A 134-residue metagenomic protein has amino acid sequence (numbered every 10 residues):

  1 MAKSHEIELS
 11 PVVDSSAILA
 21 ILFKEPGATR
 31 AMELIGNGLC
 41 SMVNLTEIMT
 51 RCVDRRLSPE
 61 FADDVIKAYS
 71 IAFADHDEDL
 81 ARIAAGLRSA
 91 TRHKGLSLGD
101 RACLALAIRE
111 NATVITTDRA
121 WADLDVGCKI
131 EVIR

Functional and structural regions predicted by a protein language model:
M1-C40, C52-D64, R134: Short, well-structured N-terminal submotif of metal-dependent ribonuclease cores
M1-E8, L104, I108-R134: Acidic, PIN/NYN-like endoribonuclease modules and their adjacent C-terminal/linker elements
A2-K3, A74-T113: Active-site neighborhoods of divalent-metal-dependent phosphate/nucleic-acid chemistry enzymes
E8-L9, I35-G38, S70-A72, I108-T113: Short active-site oxyanion
A17-I18, N44, L80, A102-C103 (+1 more regions): Alpha-helix capping/helix-boundary segments
M49-T50, I66, A85-R88: Amphipathic alpha-helical segments within well-ordered protein domains
R55-E60, I71, H76-A81: Ligand-binding grooves and catalytic loops that recognize ribose/phosphate and carbohydrate rings, and esterified lipid
A68-Y69, R82, D100, A122-L124: Short secondary-structure capping/turn micro-motifs that flank functional sites
